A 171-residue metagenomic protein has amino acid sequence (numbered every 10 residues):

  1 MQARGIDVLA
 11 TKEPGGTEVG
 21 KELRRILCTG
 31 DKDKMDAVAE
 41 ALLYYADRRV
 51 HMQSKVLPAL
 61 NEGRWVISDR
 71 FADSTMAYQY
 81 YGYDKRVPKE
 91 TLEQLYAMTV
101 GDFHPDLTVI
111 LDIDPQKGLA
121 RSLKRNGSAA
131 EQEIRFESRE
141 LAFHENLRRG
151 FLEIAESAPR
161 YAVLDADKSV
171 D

Functional and structural regions predicted by a protein language model:
M1: Walker A (P-loop) phosphate-binding motif
R4-V100: ATP-dependent small-molecule kinase phosphotransfer cores that center on conserved nucleotide phosphate-binding segments
I6, F103-L107, S157-R160: Short glycine-/polar-rich loops that comprise or flank the Walker A/P-loop and associated switch/sensor motifs
T11, I67, L107-V109, A162-L164: Hydrophobic/aromatic beta-strand patches that form the interior of the parallel beta-sheet core in alpha/beta enzyme
P14-E18, A72-D73, D112-L119, S169-V170: Conserved nucleotide-binding/hydrolysis micro-motifs of P-loop NTPases
R25, L43, T91-Q94, L107 (+3 more regions): Residue-level recognition of specific faces of alpha-helices
S68-F71, E90, G101-S122: Conserved phosphate-donor/acceptor-positioning beta-strand/loop module used by diverse small-molecule
Q116-D171: NTP-dependent small-molecule kinase module
